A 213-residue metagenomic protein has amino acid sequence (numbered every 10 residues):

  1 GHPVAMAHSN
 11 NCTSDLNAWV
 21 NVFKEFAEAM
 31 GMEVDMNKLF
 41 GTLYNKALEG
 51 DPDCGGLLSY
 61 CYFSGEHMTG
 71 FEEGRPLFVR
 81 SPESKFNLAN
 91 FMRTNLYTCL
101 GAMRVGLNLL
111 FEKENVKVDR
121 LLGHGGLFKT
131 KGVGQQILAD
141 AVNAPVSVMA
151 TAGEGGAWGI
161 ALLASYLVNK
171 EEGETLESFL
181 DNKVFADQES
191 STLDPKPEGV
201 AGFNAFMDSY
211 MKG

Functional and structural regions predicted by a protein language model:
G1-L122, L127-G213: Active-site core segments that coordinate phosphate-bearing ligands/cofactors across diverse enzyme families
